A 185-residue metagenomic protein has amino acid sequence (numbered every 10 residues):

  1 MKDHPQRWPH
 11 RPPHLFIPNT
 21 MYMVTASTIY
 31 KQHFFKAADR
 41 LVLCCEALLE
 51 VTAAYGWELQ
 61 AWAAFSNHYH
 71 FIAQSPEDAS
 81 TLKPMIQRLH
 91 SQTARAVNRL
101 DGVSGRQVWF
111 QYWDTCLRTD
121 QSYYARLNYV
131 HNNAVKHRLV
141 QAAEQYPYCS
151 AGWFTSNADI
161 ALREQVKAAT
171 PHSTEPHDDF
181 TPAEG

Functional and structural regions predicted by a protein language model:
M1-G185: Short catalytic/metal-binding and nucleic-acid-binding patches
